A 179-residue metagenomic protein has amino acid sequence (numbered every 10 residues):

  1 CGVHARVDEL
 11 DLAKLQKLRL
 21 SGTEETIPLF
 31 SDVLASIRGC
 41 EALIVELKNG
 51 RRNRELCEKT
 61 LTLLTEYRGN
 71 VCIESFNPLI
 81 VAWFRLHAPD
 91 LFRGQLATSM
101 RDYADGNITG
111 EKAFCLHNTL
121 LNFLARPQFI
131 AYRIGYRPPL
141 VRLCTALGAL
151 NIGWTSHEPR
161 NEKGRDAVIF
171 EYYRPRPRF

Functional and structural regions predicted by a protein language model:
C1-R101, F114, L121-P127, Y132-G135: Metal-dependent phosphodiesterase/phospholipase catalytic core, i.e., the His/Asp/Glu-rich active-site region
L96-F179: C-terminal active-site rim and adjoining tail of enzyme catalytic domains
